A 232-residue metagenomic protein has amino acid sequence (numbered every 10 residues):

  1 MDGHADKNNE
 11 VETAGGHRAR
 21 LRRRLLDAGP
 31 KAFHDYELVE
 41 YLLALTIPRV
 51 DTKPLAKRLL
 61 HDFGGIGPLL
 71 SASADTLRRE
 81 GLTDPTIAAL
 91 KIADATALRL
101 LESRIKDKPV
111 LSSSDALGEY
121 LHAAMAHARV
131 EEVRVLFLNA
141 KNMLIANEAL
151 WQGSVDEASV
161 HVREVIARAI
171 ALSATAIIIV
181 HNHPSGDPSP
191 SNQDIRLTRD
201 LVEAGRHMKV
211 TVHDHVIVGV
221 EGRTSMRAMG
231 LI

Functional and structural regions predicted by a protein language model:
M1-T76: Long, highly charged, low-complexity intrinsically disordered interaction regions that mediate electrostatic DNA/RNA
K31, T175-A176, T211: Short acidic/polar active-site loop segments enriched in Thr and Asp
T83-D84: Small-residue hinge/turn detector
A97, L101-L121: Long, charged amphipathic helices and adjacent flexible linkers at domain junctions
Q152-S191: Short HxH-centered metal-ligating active-site micro-motif
R199-I232: Divalent-metal-activated hydrolytic enzyme cores
